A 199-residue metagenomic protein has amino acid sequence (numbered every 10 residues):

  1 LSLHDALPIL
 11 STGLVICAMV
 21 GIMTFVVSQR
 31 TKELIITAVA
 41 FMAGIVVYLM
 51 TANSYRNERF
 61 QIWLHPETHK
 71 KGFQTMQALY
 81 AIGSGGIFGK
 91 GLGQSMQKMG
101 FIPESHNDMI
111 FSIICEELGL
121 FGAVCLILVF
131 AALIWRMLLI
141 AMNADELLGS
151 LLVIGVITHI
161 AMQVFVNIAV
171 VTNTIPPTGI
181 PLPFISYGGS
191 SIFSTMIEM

Functional and structural regions predicted by a protein language model:
L3, I22, V26, A43-T51 (+2 more regions): Alpha-helical membrane-inserting segments
D5-L7: Short, small-residue-biased leader/transition segments that mark boundaries at the very start of proteins
I9-C17, A123-L126, S190-I192: Structural signature of hydrophobic alpha-helical transmembrane segments
L14-F25, V39-M42, A131, M199: Hydrophobic transmembrane alpha-helices of multi-pass, membrane-embedded glycosylation machinery
G21-T31, A131-M142: Structural signal for the C-terminal ends of transmembrane alpha-helices and the immediately following loop
E33-C125, D145-G149: Hydrophobic, glycine- and aromatic-enriched re-entrant/interface helices and adjoining loop segments
A141-G179, I185: Loop-to-helix entry and N-terminal half of a specific, functionally important transmembrane alpha helix in multi-pass
I175-M199: Transmembrane alpha-helices of multi-pass inner-membrane enzymes
